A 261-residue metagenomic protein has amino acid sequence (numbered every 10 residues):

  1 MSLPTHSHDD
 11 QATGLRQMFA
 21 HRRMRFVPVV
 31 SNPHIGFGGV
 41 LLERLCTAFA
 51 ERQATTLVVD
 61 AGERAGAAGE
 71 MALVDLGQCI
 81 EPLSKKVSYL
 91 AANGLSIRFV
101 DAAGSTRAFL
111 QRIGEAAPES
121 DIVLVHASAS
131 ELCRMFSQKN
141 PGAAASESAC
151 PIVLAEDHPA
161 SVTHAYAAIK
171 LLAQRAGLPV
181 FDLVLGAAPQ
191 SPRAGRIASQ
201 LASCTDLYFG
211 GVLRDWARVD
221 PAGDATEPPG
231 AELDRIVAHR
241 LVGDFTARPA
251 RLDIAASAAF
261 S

Functional and structural regions predicted by a protein language model:
S2-P28, L178-S261: C-terminal lobe/tail of nucleotide-utilizing enzymes
D9-R16, H34-G38, L42-T47: Extreme N-terminal targeting and regulatory segments of eukaryotic proteins
Q11, G38-L41, S161-H164, I197 (+1 more regions): Helical mechanochemical/support elements of P-loop NTPase systems and associated helical scaffolds
F19-G36, A54-I122, A129-S130, Q138: P-loop/Walker-type NTP enzyme "switch/lid" segment
P28-G38, V153-V162: Short, glycine-rich nucleotide/cofactor-binding loops
V40-E51, Y166-Q174: Histidine-anchored nucleotide/phosphate-binding helix
L42-L45, A67-M71, A187-Q190: Extended, low-complexity, amphipathic alpha-helical coiled-coil/linker regions that act as scaffolds and localization
S105-R218: Conserved catalytic-core segment of NTP-binding enzymes
